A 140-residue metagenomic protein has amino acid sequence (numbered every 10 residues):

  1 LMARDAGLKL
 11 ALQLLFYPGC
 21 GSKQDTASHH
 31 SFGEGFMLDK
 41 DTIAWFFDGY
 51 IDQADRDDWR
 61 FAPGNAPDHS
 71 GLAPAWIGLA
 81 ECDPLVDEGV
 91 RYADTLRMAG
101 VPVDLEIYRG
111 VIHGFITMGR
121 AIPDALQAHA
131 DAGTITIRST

Functional and structural regions predicted by a protein language model:
L1-T140: Alpha/beta-hydrolase superfamily serine-hydrolase fold, recognizing
